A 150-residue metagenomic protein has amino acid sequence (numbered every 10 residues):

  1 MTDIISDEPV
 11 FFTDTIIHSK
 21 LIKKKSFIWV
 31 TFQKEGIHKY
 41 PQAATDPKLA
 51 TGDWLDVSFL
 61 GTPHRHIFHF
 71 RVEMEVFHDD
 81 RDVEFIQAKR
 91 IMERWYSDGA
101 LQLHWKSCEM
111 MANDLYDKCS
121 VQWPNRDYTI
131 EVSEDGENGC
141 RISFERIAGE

Functional and structural regions predicted by a protein language model:
M1-E150: Charge-rich, low-complexity N-terminal segments
